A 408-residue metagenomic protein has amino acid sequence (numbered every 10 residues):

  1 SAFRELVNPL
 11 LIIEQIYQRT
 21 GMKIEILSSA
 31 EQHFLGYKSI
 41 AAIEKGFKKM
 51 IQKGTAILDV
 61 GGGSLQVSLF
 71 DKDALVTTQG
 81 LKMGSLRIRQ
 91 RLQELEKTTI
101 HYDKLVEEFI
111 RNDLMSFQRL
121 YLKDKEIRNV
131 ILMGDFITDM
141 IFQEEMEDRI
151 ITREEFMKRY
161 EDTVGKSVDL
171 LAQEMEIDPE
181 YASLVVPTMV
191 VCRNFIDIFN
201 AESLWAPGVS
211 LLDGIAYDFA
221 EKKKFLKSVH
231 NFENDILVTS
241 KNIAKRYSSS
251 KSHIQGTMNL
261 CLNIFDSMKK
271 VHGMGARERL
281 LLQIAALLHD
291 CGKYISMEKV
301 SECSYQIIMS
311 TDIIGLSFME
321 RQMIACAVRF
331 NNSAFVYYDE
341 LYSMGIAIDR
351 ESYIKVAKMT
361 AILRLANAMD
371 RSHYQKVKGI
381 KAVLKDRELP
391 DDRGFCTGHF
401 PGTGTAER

Functional and structural regions predicted by a protein language model:
A2-V7, I12-K53, L69-D71, T77-R364 (+3 more regions): Helical "lid/coupling" subdomains associated with nucleotide-phosphate turnover
T55-D59: Short glycine-aspartate micro-motif
G63-S64: Active-site-adjacent helix-turn-beta-strand microarchitecture at beta-sheet edges that either contains or buttresses
D71-K72, F395: A short beta-strand motif that forms part of the nucleic acid-binding face of small beta-barrel RNA-binding folds
L365-A366, A406-R408: Amphipathic alpha-helical domain-onset/packing element
K378: Short, charged phosphate-coordinating catalytic segments
P390-E407: A short interface-forming secondary-structure element
